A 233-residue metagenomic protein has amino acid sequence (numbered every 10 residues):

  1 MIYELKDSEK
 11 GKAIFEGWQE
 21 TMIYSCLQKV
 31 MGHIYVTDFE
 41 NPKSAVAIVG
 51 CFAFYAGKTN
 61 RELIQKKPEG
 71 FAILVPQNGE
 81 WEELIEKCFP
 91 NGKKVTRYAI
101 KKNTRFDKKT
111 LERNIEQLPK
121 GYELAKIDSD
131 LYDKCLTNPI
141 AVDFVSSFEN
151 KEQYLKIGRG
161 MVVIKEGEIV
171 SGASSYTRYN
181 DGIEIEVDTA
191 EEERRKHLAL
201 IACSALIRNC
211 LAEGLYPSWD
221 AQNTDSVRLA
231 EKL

Functional and structural regions predicted by a protein language model:
M1-E20, K109-K151: Short amphipathic alpha-helix that is part of the acyltransferase structural core
I14-H33: Intrinsically disordered, low-complexity, positively charged segments
Q28-I48, G158-A173: Conserved beta-hairpin
M31-K134: Acyl-donor-binding surface of acyltransferase catalytic domains
R61-K66, I185, R195-C210, R228 (+1 more regions): Conserved acetyl-CoA-binding loop-helix of GNAT-fold acetyltransferases
E69-G79, C210-Q222: Conserved GNAT acetyl-CoA-binding A-motif
E82-G92, L200, Q222-L233: Conserved active-site alpha-helix within GNAT-family acetyltransferase domains
N150-A190: A conserved beta-strand-loop-helix scaffold within acyl/acetyltransferase catalytic domains
